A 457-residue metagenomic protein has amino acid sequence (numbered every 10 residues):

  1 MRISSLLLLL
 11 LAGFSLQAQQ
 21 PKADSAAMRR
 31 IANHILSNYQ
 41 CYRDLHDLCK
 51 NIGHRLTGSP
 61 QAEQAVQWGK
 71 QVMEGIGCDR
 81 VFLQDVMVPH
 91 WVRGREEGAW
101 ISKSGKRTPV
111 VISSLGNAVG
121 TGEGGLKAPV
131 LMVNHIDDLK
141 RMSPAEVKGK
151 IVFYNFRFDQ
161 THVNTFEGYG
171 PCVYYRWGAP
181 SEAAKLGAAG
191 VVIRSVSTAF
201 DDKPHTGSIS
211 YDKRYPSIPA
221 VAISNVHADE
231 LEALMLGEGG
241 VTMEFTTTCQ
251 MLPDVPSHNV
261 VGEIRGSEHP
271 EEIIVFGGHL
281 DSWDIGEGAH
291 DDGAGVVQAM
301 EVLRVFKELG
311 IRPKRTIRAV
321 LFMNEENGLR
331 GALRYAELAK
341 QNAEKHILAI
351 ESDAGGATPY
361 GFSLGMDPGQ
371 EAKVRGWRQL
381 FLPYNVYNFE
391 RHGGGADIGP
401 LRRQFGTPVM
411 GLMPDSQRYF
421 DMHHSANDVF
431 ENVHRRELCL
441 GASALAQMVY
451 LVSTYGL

Functional and structural regions predicted by a protein language model:
L9-Q17: Hydrophobic h-region of N-terminal signal peptides that target proteins for export in Gram-negative bacteria
Q20, H46, K50-I151, N155-V163: Noncatalytic luminal/extracellular "stalk/propeptide" segments of secretory-pathway proteins
S25-S59, K203-S208, D281, L348 (+2 more regions): N-terminal capping segment at the start of a domain
A26-A27, S102, V111-S113, N117-P144 (+3 more regions): Soluble metallo-hydrolase cores and metallopeptidase-like ectodomains found primarily in the secretory/periplasmic
M28-L36, K50-P60, E97, A128-V133 (+7 more regions): Second-shell loop/turn segments in exported
V110-P219, Y387: Extracellular/luminal Protease-associated
G178, P256-N259, S282-V374: Acidic/histidine-rich catalytic neighborhood of metal-dependent amide-processing enzymes
A184, R194-S195, K213, D254-V255 (+1 more regions): Active-site-adjacent substrate-binding region of metalloamidase/peptidase-like peptide-processing proteins
